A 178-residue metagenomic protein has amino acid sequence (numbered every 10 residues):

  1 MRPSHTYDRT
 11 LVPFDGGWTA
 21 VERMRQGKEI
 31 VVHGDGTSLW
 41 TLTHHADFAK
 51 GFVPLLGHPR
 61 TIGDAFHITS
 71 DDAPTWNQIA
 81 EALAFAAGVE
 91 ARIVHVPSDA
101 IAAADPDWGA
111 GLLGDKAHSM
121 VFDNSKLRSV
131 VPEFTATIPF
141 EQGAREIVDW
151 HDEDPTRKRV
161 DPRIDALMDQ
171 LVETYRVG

Functional and structural regions predicted by a protein language model:
M1-T10: Conserved beta-loop-beta element that borders a ligand/cofactor-binding pocket
F14-A20, H33-L56, G63-D64: Substrate-positioning beta->alpha
A20-H33, V89-R92, S125: A short C-terminal helix-loop "cap" of Rossmann-like NAD(P)-dependent dehydrogenase/epimerase domains
L39, K116-S119: Glycine/small-residue-rich pyrophosphate-binding loop that anchors the diphosphate of NDP-sugar donors
T43, D71-P74, F122, T135-I138: Residue-level signal for the nucleotide or nucleotide-sugar donor/cofactor binding architecture
P54-L113, N124, S129-V130, E146 (+2 more regions): Mid/C-terminal beta-alpha module of Rossmann-like enzyme folds, strongest in SDR-family dehydrogenases/epimerases
